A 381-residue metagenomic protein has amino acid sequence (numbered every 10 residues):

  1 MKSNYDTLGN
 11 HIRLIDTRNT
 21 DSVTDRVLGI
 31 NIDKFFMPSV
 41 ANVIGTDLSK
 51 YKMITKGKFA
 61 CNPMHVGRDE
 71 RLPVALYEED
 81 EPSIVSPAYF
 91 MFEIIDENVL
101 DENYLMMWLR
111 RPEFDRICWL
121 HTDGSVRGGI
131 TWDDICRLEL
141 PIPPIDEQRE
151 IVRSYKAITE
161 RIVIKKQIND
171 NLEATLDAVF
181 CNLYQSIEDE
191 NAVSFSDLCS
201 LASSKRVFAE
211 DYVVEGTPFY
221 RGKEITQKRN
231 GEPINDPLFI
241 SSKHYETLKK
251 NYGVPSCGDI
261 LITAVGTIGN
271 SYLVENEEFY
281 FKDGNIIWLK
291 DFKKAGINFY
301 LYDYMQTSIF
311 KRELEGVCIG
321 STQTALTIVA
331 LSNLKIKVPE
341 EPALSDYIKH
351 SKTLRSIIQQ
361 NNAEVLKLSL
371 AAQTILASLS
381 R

Functional and structural regions predicted by a protein language model:
M1-K52, P63-E70, E188-P233, Y245-N251 (+1 more regions): Low-complexity, Lys/Gly-biased intrinsically disordered segments
M1-N19, R137, P141-A209, V214-G216 (+2 more regions): Non-catalytic DNA-recognition/assembly elements of restriction-modification systems
H11, D101-T131, I297-N333: Short, positively charged
K50-M53, Y252-G253, I262, I348-I358: His/acidic/aromatic-lined binding-pocket segments of jelly-roll/cupin-type domains and related regulatory beta-sandwich
K56, A60-R110, R221-G222, S242-Q306 (+2 more regions): A short beta-sheet element
P82-A88, D123-V152, Y280-I287, I319-S345: A short glycine-rich beta-alpha junction/loop motif
D123-G124, I225-T226, G266-I268, I319-G320: Short glycine-enriched loops at secondary-structure junctions
